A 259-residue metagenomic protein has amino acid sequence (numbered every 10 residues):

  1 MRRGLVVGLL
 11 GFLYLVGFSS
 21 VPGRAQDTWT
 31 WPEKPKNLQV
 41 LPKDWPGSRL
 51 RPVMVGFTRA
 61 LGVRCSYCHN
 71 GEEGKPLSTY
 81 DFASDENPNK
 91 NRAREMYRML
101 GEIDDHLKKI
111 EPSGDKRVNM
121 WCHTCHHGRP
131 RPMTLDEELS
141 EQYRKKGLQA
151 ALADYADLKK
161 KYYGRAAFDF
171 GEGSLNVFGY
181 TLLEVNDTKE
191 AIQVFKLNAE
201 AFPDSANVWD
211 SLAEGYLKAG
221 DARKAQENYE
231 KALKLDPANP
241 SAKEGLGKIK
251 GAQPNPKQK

Functional and structural regions predicted by a protein language model:
V21-V177, T181-E184, A238, Q258: Sequence context surrounding c-type heme c attachment/ligation sites in exported
Y180-T181, E214, K248: Residue-level recognition of tetratricopeptide repeat
